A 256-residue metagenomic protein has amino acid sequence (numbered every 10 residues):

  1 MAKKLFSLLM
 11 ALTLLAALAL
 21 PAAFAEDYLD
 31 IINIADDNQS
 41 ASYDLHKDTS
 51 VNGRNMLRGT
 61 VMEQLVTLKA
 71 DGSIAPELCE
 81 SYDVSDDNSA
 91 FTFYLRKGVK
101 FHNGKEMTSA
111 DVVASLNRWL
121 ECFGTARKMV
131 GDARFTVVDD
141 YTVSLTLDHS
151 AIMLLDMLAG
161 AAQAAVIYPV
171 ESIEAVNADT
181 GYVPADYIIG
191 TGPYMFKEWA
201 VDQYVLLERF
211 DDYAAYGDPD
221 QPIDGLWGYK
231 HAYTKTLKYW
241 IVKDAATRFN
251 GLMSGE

Functional and structural regions predicted by a protein language model:
M1-L5: Positively charged n-region of N-terminal signal peptides that target proteins for export
M10-A17: Bacterial N-terminal signal peptides
L18-Y28: Sec-dependent signal peptide cleavage junction
Y28-Q39, E80, A90-F93, V112-S115 (+4 more regions): Short, well-ordered beta-strand elements
A35-D86, N117, I189: N-terminal lobe/hinge region of extracytoplasmic solute-binding protein
A70-S73, A161-W240, A246-T247: Gly/Pro-rich hinge or "lid" segments in bacterial periplasmic/extracellular proteins
E80-T125, V138, S144, R248-M253: Aromatic- and charge-enriched surface segment that lines or borders ligand/interaction sites
D83, R127-A175, P193-A200: Surface-exposed binding/hinge segments that line and control ligand-binding clefts or catalytic entry sites
